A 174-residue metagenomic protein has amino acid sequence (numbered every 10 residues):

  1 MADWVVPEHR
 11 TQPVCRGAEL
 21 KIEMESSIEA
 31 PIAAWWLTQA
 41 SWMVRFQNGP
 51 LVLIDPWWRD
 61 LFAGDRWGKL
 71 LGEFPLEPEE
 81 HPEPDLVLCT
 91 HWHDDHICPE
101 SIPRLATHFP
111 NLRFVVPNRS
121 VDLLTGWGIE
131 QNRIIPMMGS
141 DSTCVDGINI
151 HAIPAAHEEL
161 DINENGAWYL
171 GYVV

Functional and structural regions predicted by a protein language model:
D3-A40: Bacterial Sec-exported substrate-binding components of ABC uptake systems
G17-E25, Q47-W92, P99-T107, L160-I162: Pre-active-site segment of Zn-dependent metallo-hydrolases
A30, L37-N48, T143-V174: Catalytic core of the metallo-beta-lactamase
W35, V115, I134-M137, H151: General small-molecule cofactor/ligand-binding pocket signal
D60-L61, H93-I97, V121-L124, D141-C144 (+1 more regions): Active-site environment of divalent metal-dependent phosphoester hydrolases
P82, I129-N132, D146-I148, A167: Structured loop/turn residues at beta-strand edges in well-structured enzyme cores
N111-R119: Short internal beta-strands
L124-P136: Helix-loop-beta element that forms the nucleotide-linked donor phosphate-binding surface in glycosyltransferases
